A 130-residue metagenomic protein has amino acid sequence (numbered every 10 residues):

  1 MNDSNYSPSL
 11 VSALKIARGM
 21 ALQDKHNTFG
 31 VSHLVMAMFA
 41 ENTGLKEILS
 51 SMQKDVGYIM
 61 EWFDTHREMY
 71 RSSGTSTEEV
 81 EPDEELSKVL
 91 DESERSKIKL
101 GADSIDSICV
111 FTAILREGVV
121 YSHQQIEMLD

Functional and structural regions predicted by a protein language model:
M1-D130: Histone-fold recognition with a strong bias for associated Lys/Arg-rich disordered tails
